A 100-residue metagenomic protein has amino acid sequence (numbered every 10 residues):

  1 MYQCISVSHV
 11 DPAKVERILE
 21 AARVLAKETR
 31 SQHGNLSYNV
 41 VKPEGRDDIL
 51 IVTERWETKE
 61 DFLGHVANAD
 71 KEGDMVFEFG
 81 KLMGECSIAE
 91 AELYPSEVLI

Functional and structural regions predicted by a protein language model:
Y2-S8, N39-A67: Short, well-ordered beta-strand segments in beta-rich or mixed alpha/beta enzyme and ligand-binding folds
H9-E16: Short, surface-exposed ligand-recognition loops at beta-strand->loop->(often short) alpha-helix junctions that present
V24, R30-L36, R55-E90: An amphipathic, aromatic/His-enriched active-site/gating alpha helix that lines ligand/cofactor pockets
A91-I100: Acidic/histidine-enriched, glycine/proline-rich intrinsically disordered or flexible terminal extensions
